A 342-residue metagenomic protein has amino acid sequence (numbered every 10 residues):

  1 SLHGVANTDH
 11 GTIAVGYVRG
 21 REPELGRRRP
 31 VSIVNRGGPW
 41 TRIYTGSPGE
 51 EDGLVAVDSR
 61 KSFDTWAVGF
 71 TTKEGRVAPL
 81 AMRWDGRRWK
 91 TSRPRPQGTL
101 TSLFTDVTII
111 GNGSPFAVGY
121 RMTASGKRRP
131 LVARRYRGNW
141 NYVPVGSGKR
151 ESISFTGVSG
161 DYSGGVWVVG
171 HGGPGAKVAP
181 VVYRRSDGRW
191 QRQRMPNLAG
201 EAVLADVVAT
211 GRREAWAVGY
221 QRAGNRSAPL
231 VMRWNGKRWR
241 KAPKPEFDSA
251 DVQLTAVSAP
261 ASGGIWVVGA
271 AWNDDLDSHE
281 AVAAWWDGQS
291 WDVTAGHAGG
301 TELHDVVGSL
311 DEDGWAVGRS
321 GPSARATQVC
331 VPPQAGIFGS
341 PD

Functional and structural regions predicted by a protein language model:
S1-D342: Residue-level hotspots at or immediately adjacent to binding/recognition sites across diverse folds
